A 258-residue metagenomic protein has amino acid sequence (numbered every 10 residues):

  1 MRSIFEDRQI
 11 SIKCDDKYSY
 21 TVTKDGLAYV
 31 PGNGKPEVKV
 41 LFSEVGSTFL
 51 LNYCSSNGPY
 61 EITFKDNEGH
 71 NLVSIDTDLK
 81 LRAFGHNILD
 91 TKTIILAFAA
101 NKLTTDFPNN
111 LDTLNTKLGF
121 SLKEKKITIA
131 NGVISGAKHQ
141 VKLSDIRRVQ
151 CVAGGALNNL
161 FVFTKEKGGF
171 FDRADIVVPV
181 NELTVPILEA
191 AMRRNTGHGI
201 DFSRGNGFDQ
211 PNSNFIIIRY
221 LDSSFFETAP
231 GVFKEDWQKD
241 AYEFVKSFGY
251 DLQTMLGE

Functional and structural regions predicted by a protein language model:
M1, E44-L118, R147-E258: Acidic, Ser/Thr- and proline-rich intrinsically disordered linker/docking segments of eukaryotic scaffolds
M1-K13, N110-S121, G132: The phosphoinositide-binding surface of pleckstrin homology
M1-Y29, K35-S43, E61, G69 (+1 more regions): Hydrophobic, helix-prone linear segments
R8, H86-T91, K123-E124: A broad, low-specificity signal for short, low-complexity segments enriched in glycine/proline and polar/charged
I12-S19, K24-S55, G119-N159, Y250 (+1 more regions): Phosphoinositide-binding peripheral membrane targeting modules
